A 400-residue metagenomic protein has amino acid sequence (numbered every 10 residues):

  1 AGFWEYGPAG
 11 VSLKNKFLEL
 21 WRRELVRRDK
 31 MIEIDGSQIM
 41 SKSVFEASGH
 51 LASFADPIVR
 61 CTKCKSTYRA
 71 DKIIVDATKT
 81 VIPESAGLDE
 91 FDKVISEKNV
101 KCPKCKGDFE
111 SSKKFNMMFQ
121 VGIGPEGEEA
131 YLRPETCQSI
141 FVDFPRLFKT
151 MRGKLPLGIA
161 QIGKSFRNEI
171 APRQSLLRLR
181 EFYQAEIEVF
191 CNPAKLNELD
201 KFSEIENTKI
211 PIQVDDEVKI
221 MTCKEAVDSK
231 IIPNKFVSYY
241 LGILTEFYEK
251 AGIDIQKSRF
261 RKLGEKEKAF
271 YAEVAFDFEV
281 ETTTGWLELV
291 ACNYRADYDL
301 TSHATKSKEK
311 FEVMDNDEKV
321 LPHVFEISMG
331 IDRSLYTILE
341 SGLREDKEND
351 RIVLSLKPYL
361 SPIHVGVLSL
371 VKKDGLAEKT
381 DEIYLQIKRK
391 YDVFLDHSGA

Functional and structural regions predicted by a protein language model:
A1-A400: NTP/phosphate- and nucleic-acid-binding module
